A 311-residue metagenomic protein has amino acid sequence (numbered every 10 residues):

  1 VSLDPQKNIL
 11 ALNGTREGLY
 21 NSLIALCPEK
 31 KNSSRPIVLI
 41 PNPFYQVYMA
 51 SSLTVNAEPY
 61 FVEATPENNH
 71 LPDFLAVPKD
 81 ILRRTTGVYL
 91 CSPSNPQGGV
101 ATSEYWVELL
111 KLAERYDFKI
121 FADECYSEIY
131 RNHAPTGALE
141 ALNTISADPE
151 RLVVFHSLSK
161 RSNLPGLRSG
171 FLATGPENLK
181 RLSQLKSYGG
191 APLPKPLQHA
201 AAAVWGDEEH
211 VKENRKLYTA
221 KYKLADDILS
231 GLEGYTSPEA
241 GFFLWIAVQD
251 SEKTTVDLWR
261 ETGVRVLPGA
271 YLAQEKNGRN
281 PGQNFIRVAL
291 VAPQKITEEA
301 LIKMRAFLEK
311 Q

Functional and structural regions predicted by a protein language model:
V1-Q311: PLP-dependent class I/II
